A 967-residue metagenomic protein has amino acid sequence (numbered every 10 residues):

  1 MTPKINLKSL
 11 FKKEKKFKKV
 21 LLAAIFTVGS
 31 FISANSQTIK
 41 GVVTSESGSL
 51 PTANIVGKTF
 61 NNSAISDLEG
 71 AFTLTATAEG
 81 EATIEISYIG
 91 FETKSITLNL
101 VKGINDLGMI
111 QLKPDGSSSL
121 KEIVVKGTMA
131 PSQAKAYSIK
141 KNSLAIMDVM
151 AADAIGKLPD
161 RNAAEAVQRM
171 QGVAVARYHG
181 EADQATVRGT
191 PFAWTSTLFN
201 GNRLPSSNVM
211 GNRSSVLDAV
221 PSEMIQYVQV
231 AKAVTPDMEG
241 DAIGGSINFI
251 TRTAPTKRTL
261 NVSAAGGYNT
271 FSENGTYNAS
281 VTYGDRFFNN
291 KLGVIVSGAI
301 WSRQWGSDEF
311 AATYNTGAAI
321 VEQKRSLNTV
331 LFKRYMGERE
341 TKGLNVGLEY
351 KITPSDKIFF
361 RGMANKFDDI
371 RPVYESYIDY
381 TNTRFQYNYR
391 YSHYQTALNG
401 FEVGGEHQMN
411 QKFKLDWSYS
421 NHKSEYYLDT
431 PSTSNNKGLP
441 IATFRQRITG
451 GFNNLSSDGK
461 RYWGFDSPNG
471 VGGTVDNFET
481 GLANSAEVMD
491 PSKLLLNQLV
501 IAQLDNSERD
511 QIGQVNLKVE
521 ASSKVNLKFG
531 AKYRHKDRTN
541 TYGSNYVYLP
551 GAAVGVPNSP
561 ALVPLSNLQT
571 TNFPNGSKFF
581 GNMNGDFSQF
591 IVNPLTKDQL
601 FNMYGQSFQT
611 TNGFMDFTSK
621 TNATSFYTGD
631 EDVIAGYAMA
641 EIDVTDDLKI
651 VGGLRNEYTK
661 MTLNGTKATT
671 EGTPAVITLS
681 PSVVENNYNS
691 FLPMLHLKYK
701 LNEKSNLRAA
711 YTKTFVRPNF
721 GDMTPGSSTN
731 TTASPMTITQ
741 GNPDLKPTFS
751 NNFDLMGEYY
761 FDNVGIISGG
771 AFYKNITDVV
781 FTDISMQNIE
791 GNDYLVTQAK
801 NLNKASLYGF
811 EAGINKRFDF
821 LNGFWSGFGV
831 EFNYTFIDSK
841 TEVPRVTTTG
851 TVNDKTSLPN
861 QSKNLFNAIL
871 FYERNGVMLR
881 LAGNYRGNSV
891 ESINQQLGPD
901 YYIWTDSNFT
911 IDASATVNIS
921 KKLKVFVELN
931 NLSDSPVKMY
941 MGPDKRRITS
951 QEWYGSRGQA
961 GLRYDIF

Functional and structural regions predicted by a protein language model:
T44-K58, S87-F91, V101, D106-G156 (+1 more regions): Short, acidic, small-residue-rich periplasmic hinge/interaction motif at the N-terminus of Gram-negative outer-membrane
T73-T75, R203-K232: Short acidic/polar hinge/loop motifs at secondary-structure boundaries that mediate gating or recognition
T75, A164-R203: Extracytoplasmic beta-strand/coil segments of soluble accessory domains associated with Gram-negative outer-membrane
I110, A219-S263, S307, N822: A beta-strand signature from Gram-negative outer-membrane beta-barrel systems, especially the internal plug domain
E273-V373, H393-G404, M409-Q411, L695: Transmembrane beta-barrel wall of Gram-negative outer-membrane proteins
Y387-G400, G404, Y627-E631, N686 (+6 more regions): Outer-membrane beta-barrel signature, preferentially recognizing the C-terminal barrel domain of Gram-negative
F772-N775, D793-S889, I893, S933: Gram-negative outer-membrane beta-barrel transporters
Y885-N894, T916-F967: C-terminal beta-signal and adjacent terminal beta-strands/loops of Gram-negative outer-membrane beta-barrel proteins
